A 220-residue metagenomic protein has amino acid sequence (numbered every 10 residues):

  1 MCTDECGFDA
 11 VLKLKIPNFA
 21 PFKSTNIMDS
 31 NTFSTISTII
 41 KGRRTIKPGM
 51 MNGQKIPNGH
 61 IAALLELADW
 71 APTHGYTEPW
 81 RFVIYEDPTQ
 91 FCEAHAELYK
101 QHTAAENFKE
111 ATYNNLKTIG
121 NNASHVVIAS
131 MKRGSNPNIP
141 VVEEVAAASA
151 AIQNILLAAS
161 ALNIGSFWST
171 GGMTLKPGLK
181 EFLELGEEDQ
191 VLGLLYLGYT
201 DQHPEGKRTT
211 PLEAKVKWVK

Functional and structural regions predicted by a protein language model:
M1-G7, V11, A20-P21: Short, low-complexity, charge-dense intrinsically disordered segments
N18, F22-N122, K220: N-terminal amphipathic, basic helical "cap/leader" segment at the start of enzyme domains
S30-G42, V191-K220: C-terminal helix-cap and adjacent tail motif
A68, V127, R133-E181: Small-aliphatic-rich amphipathic alpha-helix that forms the alpha element of a beta-alpha
P88-F91, E97-K100, R133-S135, P177 (+1 more regions): Short, charged/polar surface micro-motifs in flexible loops or helix N-caps
L98-F108, N138-V142, E181-L183: Short, surface-exposed loop/helix-turn segments at secondary-structure junctions that function as lids/hinges flanking
L179-L192: Short, electropositive alpha-helical surface patch
